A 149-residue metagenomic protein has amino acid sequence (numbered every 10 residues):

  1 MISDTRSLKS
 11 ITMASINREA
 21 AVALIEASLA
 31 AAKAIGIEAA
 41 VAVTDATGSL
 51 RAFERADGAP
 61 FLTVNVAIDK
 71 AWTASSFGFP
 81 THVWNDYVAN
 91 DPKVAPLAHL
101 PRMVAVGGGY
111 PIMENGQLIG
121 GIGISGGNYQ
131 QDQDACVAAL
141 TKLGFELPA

Functional and structural regions predicted by a protein language model:
M1-T5: Extreme N-terminal basic, low-complexity initiation segments that serve as generic localization/processing leaders
R6-A149: Flexible, solvent-exposed loop/hinge segments and secondary-structure transition points
